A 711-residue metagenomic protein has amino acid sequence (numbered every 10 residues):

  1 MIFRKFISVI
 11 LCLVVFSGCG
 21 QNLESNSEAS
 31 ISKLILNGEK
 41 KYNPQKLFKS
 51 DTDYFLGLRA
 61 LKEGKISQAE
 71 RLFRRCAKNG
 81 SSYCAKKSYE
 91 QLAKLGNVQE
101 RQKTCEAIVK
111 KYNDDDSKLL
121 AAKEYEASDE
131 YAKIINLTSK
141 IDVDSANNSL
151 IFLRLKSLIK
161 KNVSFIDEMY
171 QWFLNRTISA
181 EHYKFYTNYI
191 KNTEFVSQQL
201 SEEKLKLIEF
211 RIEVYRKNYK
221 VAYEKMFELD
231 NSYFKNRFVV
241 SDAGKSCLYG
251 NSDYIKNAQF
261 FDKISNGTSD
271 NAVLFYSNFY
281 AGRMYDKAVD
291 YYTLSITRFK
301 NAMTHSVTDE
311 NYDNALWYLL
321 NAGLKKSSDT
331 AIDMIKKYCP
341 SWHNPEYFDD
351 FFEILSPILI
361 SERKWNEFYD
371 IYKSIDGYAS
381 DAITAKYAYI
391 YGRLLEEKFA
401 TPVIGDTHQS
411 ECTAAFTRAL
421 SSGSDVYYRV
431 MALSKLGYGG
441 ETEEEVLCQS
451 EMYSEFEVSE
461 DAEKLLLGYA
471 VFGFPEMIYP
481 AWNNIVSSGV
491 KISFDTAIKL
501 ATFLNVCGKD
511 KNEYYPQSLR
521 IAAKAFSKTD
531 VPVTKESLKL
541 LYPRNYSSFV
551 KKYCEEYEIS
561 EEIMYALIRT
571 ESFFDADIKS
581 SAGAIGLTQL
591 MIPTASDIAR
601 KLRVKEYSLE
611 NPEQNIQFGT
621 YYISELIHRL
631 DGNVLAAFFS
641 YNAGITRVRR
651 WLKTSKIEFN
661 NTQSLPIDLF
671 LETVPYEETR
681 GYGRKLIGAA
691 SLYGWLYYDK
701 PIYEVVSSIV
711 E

Functional and structural regions predicted by a protein language model:
L11-V15: Hydrophobic core
N22-S30, K46-F55, G80-Y89, Q99-R101 (+16 more regions): Generic helix N-cap/helix-start motif at coil->alpha-helix transitions
N26-N43, T52-G64, L205-V221, E460-A481: Alpha-helical segment of the N-proximal tetratricopeptide repeat
K33, R59, Q91, L95 (+10 more regions): Residue-level signature for tetratricopeptide repeat
K40-P44, Q68-R75, E100-K110, K133-D142 (+12 more regions): Alpha-helical repeat scaffolds
G64, A93, E100, D129 (+11 more regions): Short coil/turn linking the two alpha-helices of tandem helical-hairpin repeats
G267, F275, L294-T297, T304-H305 (+7 more regions): Catalytic glycan-binding domains that act on GlcNAc-containing polysaccharides
